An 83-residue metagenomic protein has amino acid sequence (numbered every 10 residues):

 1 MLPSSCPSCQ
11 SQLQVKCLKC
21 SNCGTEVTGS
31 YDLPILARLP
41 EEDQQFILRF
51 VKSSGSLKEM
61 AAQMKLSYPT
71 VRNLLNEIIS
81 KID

Functional and structural regions predicted by a protein language model:
P3, C17: Residues immediately within or flanking Cys/His clusters that coordinate Zn2+ in small zinc-binding modules
C6-C9, C20-C23: Short cysteine-rich clusters marking metal-coordination/redox-active sites
Q10-L13, V27: Cys/His-rich microdomains that often coordinate metals
C23-Q45: Short, Lys/Arg-enriched anionic-surface-contact patches
G55-E59: Short helix-boundary/capping micro-motifs
A62: Alpha-helical residues within the helix-turn-helix
I79-D83: C-terminal flanking helix
